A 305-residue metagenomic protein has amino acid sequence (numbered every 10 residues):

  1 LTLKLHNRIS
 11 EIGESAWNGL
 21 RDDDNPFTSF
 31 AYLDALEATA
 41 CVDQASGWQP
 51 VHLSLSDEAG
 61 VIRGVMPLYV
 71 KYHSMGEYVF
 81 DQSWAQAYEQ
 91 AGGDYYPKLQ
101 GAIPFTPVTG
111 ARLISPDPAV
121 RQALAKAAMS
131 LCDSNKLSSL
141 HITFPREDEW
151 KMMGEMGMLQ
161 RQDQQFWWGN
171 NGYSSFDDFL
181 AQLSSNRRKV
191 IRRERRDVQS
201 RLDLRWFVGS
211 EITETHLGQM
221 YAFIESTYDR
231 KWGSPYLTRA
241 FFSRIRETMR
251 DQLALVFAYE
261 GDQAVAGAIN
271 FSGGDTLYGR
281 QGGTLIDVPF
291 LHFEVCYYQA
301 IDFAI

Functional and structural regions predicted by a protein language model:
L1-Y88, M129-D133, S138-F290: A conserved beta-strand-loop-helix scaffold within acyl/acetyltransferase catalytic domains
Y69-I114: Conserved acyl-donor/pantetheine-binding loop and adjacent beta-alpha core of acyl/acetyltransferases and related
V108, A119-A127, N135, D148: Residues forming well-ordered secondary-structure scaffolds
V108-A119, G282-F290: A short, internal acetyl-CoA/4′-phosphopantetheine-binding micro-motif in the GNAT/acyltransferase core
P118-S130, V288-D302: Conserved acetyl-CoA-binding loop-helix of GNAT-fold acetyltransferases
